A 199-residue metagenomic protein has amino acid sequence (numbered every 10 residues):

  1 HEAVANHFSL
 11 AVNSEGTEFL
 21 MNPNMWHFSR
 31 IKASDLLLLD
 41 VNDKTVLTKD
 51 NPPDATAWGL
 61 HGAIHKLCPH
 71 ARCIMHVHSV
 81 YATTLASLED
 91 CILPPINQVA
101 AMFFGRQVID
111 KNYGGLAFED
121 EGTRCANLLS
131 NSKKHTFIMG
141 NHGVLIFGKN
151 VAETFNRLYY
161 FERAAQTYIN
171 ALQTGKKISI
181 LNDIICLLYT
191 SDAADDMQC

Functional and structural regions predicted by a protein language model:
H1-S191: Glycine-rich flexible loops
Y189-C199: Single conserved hydrophobic/aromatic residue that forms the stacking wall/gate of nucleotide- or nucleobase-binding
